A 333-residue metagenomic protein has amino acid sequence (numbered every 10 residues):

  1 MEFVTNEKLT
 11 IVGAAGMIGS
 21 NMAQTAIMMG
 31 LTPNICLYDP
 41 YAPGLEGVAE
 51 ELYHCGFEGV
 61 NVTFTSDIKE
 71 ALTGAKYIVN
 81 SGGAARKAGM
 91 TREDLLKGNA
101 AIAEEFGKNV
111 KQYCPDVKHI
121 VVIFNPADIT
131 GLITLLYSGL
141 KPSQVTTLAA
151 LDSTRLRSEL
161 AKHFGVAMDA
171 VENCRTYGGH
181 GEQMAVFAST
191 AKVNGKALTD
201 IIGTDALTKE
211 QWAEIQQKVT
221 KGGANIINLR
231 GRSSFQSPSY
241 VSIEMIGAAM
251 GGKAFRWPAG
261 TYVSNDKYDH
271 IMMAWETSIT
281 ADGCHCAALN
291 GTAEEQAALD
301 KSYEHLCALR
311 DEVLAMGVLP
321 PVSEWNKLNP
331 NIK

Functional and structural regions predicted by a protein language model:
N6, L31-A75, A84, D311 (+1 more regions): Conserved N-terminal Rossmann-fold NAD(P) cofactor-binding segment
I11-V12, L37: Hydrophobic Val/Ile/Leu positions in short beta-strands of Rossmann-like dinucleotide-binding domains
A15: Conserved glycine-rich cofactor-binding loop
G19-S20: N-terminal Rossmann-fold NAD(P) dinucleotide-binding loop
M28-N34, G139-P142: Conserved S-adenosyl-L-methionine
C55-H119: Rossmann-like NAD(P)-binding element
T91-E159: Rossmann-like NAD(P)(H) cofactor-binding subdomain of soluble oxidoreductases
S138-S143, S153-K333: C-terminal substrate-binding/catalytic lobe of Rossmann-fold NAD(P)-dependent dehydrogenases
